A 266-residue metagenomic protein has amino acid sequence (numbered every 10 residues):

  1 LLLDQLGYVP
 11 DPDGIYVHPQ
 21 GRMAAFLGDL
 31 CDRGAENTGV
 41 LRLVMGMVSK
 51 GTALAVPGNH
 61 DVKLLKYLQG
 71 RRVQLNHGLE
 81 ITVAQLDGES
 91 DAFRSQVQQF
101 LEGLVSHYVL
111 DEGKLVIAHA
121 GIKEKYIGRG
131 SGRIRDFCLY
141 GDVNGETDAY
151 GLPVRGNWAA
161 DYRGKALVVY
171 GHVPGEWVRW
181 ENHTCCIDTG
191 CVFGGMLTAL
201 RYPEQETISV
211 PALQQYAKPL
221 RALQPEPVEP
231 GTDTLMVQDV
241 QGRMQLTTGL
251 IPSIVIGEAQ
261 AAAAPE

Functional and structural regions predicted by a protein language model:
L1-L41: N-terminal active-site segment of His-dependent metallophosphoesterases
L3-D4, T38-G39, L68-Q69, R129-G130 (+2 more regions): Short amphipathic alpha-helical segments
Y16-H18, V44-G46, Y108-E112, W158-D161 (+1 more regions): A short acidic-Thr-Gly-centered motif at the start of a beta-strand
P19-G21, R33-I117, E124, R129-Y150: Active-site neighborhood of divalent metal-dependent phosphoester bond hydrolases
A24-F26, A55-V56, V116, V169 (+1 more regions): Residue-level marker for buried hydrophobic side chains located in beta-strands that build the well-ordered beta-sheet
D29, G58-N59, G171-H172: Active-site glycine-centered loops adjacent to acidic/histidine catalytic or metal-binding residues that shape
D32, V62, I122, G175 (+1 more regions): Short, glycine/acidic-enriched loop or turn micro-motifs at the edges of active sites
D136-E266: Acidic, His/Gly-rich catalytic cores of divalent-metal-dependent hydrolytic chemistry
